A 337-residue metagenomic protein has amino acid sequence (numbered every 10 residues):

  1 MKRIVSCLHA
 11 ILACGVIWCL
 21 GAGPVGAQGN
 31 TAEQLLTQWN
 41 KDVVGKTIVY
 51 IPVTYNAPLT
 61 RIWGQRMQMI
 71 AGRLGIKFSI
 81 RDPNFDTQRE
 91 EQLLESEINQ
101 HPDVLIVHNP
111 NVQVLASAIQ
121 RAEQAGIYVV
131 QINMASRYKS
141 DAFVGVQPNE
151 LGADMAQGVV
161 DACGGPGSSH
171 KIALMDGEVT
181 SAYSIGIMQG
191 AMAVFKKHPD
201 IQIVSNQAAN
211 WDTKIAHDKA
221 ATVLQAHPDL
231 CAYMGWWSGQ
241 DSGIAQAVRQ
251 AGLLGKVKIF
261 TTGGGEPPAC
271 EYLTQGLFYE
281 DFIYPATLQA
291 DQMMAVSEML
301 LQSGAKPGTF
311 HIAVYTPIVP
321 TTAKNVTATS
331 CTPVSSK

Functional and structural regions predicted by a protein language model:
Q28-K46, M175, V179, Y183 (+2 more regions): Hinge/cleft segment of the Venus flytrap/periplasmic-binding protein
N30-R66, I70, L74, F78-Q92 (+7 more regions): Extracytoplasmic "Venus flytrap"
L35, D42, E90, V144-H170 (+4 more regions): Hydrophobic alpha-helical segments within soluble ligand-binding/sensing domains
L59-R73, L151-G158, A182-I201, I215 (+3 more regions): Short, solvent-exposed amphipathic alpha-helices that sit in or adjacent to ligand/effector-binding or catalytic
G72-P83, K171-L174, F195-T213: Short beta-strand elements in bilobed, periplasmic/extracellular small-molecule ligand-binding domains
I80, S136-D161, L174-D176, N206 (+1 more regions): Short beta-strand elements at the ligand-binding edges of bilobed clamshell
V104-Q124, A191, A209-E271: Hydrophobic alpha-helical
V112-E150, K171, G265-T274, F278-Y279 (+3 more regions): Flexible loop/hinge segments that line or gate small-molecule binding clefts
